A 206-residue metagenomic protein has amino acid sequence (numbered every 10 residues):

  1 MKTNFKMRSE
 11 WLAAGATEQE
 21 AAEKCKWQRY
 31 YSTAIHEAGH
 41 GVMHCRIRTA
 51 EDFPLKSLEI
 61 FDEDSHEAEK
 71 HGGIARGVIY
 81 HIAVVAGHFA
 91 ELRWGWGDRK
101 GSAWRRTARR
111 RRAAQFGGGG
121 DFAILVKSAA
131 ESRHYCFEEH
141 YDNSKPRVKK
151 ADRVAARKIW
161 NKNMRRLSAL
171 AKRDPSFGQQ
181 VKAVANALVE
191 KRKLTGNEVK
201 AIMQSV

Functional and structural regions predicted by a protein language model:
K2-V206: Soluble catalytic regions of large protease machineries
